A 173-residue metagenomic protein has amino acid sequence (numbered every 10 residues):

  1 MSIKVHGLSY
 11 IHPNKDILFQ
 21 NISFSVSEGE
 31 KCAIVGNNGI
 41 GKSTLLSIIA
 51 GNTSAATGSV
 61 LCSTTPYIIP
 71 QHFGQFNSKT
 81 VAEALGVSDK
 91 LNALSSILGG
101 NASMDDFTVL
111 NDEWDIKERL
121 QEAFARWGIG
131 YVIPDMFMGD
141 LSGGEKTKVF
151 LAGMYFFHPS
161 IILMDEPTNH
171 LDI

Functional and structural regions predicted by a protein language model:
M1-V5, S9-N21, E30, G130: A short, flexible loop at the N-terminus of ABC-type nucleotide-binding domains that lies
V26-E28: Conserved hydrophobic segment flanking the Walker A/P-loop of ABC-type ATPase nucleotide-binding domains
V35-N37: The feature captures the beta-strand-to-loop junction immediately N-terminal to the Walker
A50: Helix-to-loop junction immediately C-terminal to a conserved catalytic motif
Q75-D140: ABC-family P-loop ATPase nucleotide-binding domains
L151: Hydrophobic anchor residue at the start of the ABC signature
I162-E166: Catalytic Walker B motif of ABC-type/P-loop ATPase nucleotide-binding domains
